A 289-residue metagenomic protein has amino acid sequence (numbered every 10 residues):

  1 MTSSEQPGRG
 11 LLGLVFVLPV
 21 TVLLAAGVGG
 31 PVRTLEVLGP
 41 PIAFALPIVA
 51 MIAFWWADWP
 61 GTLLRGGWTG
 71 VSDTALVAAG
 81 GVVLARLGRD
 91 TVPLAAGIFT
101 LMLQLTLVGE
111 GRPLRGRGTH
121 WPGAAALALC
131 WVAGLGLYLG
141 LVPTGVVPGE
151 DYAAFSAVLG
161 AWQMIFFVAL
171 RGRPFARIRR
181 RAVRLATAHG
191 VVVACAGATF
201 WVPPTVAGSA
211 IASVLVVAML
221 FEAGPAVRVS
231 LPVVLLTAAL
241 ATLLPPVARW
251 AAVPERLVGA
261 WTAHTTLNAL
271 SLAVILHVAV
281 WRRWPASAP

Functional and structural regions predicted by a protein language model:
M1-Q6, V49-V71, L101-A124, V146 (+3 more regions): Cytoplasmic membrane-interface regions of multi-pass membrane proteins
M1-W55: N-terminal signal-anchor module of multipass membrane proteins
G8-A25, S72-G81, A126-G134, A186-C195: Alpha-helical transmembrane segments
V17-L24, F44-A50, A96-V108, L135 (+2 more regions): Hydrophobic alpha-helical transmembrane segments
L23-F44, G61-G67, G81-I98, R117-T119 (+5 more regions): Membrane-helix interface and helix-disruption motif detector
V77-A78, L129-L135, S213, P232-R249: Hydrophobic alpha-helical membrane segments
A124, L240-L243, I275: Large eukaryotic, non-enzymatic subunits of multiprotein complexes that serve as scaffolds/tethers, characterized by
L159-A161, H264-H277: Alpha-helical membrane-embedded segments
